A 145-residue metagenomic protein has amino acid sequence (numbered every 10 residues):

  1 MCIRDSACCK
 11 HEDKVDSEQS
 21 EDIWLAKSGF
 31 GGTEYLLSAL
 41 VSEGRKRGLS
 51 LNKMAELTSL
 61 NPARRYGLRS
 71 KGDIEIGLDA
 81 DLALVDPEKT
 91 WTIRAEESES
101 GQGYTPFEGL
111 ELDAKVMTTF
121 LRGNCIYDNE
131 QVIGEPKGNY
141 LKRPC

Functional and structural regions predicted by a protein language model:
M1-D5: Conserved small/polar residues in nucleotide/adenosyl-binding loops
A7-P87: His/Asp/Glu-enriched, well-ordered alpha-helical/loop segment that forms or immediately abuts the divalent-metal
D13-L25, I76-Y140: C-terminal cap of metal-dependent C-N hydrolases
L141-C145: Terminal leader/tail segments of proteins
